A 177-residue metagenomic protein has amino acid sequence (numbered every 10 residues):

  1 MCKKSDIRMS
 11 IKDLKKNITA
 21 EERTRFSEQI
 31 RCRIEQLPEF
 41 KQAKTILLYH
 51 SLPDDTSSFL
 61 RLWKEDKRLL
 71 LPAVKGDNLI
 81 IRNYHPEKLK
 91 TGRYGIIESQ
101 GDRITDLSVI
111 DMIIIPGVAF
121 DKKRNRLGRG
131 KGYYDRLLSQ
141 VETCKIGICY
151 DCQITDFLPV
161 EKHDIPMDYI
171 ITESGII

Functional and structural regions predicted by a protein language model:
M1-S108: N-terminal active-site beta-alpha-beta segment that forms phosphate/nucleotide-binding and substrate-recognition loops
I80-I177: Conserved phosphate- and dinucleotide-binding cores of soluble alpha/beta proteins, encompassing both enzyme active
